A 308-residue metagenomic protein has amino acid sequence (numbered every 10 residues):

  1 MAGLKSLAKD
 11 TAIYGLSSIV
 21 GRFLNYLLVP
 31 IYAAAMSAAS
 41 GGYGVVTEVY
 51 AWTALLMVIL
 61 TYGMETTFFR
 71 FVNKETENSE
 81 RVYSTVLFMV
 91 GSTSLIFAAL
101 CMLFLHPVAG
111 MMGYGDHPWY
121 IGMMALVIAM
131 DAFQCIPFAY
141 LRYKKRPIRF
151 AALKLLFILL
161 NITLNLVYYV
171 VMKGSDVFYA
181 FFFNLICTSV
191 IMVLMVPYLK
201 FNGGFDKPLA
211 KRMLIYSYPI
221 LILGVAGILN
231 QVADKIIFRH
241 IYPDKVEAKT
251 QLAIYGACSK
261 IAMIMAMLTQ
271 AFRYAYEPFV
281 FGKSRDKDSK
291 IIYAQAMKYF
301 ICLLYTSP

Functional and structural regions predicted by a protein language model:
A2, L7, F68, I136-Y143 (+4 more regions): C-terminal transmembrane helix end/exit motif
A2-E65, S94-M102, I158-I162, Y218-I241: Signature of the first transmembrane helix
A8-G21, E80-R81, V90, I121-V127 (+3 more regions): Alpha-helical transmembrane segments of multi-pass membrane transporters/permeases
D10-N25, V29, F157, A180-M195 (+2 more regions): Transmembrane helical elements of multi-pass membrane transporters/channels
A38-V46, E75-T85, A98-A125, V171-F181: Membrane-interface helix-capping segments at transmembrane helix termini in multi-pass transporters
L55, G91, L95, A99 (+7 more regions): Alpha-helical transmembrane segments of multi-pass membrane proteins
N73-M89, I254-P308: Specific pore-lining/lateral-gate transmembrane helices of multi-pass inner-membrane transport and insertion machines
P118, G122-A125, A151-K200, L223 (+1 more regions): Hydrophobic alpha-helical transmembrane segments
